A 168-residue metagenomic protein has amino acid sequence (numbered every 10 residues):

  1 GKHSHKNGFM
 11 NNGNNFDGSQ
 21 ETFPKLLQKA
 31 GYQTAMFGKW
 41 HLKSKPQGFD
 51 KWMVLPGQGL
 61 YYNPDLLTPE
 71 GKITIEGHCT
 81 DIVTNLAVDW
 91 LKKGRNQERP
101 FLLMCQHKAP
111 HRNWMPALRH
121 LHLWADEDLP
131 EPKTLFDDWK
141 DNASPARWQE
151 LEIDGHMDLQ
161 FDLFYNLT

Functional and structural regions predicted by a protein language model:
G1-T168: Formylglycine-dependent sulfatase
